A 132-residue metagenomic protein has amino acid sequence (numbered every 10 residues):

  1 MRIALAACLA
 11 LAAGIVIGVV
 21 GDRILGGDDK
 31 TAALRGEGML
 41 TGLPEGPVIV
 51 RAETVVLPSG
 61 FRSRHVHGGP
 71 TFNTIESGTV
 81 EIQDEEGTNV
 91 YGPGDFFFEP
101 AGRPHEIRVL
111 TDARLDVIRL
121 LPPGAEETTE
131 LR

Functional and structural regions predicted by a protein language model:
M1-A4: Positively charged n-region of N-terminal signal peptides that target proteins for export
A6-V19: Hydrophobic membrane-insertion alpha-helices, especially the h-region of bacterial N-terminal signal peptides
V16-A33: C-terminal region of N-terminal signal peptides and the immediate post-cleavage residues of exported proteins
D29-R64, A113, I118-L121: A short glycine-rich, His/Asp/Glu-containing loop-to-beta-strand
K30-R35, Y91-G92, F96-F97, L121 (+1 more regions): All-alpha RGS (Regulator of G-protein Signaling) helical domain and cognate RGS-like helical scaffolds
V50-H67, T88-G92, F98-G102: Conserved short histidine dyad/triad with adjacent acidic residue
G68-E85: Glycine- and acidic-residue-biased ligand/ion/polar-headgroup-sensing regions
A101-E126: Ligand-binding loop in jelly-roll beta-barrel domains
